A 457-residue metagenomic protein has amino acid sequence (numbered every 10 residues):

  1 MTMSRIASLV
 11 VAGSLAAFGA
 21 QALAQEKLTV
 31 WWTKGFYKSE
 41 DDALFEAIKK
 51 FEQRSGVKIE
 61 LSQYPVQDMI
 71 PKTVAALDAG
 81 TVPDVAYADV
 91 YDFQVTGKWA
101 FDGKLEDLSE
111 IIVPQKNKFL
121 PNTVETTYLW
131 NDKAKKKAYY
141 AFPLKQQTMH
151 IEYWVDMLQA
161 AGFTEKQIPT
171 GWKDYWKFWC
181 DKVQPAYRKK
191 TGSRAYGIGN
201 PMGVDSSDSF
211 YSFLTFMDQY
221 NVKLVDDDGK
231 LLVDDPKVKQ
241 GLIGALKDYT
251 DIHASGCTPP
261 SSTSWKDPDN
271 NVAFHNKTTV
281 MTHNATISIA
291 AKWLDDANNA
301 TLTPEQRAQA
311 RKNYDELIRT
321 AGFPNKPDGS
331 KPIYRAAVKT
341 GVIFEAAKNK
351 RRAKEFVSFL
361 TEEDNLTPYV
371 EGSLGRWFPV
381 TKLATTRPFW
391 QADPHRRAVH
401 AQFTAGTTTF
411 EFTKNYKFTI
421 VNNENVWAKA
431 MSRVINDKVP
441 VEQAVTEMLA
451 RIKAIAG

Functional and structural regions predicted by a protein language model:
Q25, K49, R54, A79 (+9 more regions): Extracytoplasmic/periplasmic substrate-recognition and gating elements
E26-T29, E46-T126, Q159-G162, Q167-T170 (+4 more regions): Extracytoplasmic "Venus flytrap"/periplasmic binding protein-like
K27, K58-I59, Q159, D251-A254 (+3 more regions): Conserved C-terminal helix/tail region of periplasmic/extracytoplasmic solute-binding proteins
Y91-Y153, S209, N221, R307-F323 (+1 more regions): Hinge/lid segment of periplasmic solute-binding proteins
D107-N122, I168, R188, Y196-V204 (+4 more regions): Short, solvent-exposed loop/beta-turn-alpha elements that line the ligand-binding surface or hinge of extracytoplasmic
N122, T126, A134, K312-F323 (+2 more regions): Long, aromatic- and glycine/proline-rich binding clefts that accommodate carbohydrate-like moieties
N131-L144, M149, K173-L232: Extracytoplasmic/periplasmic solute-binding protein
W176-Q184, D227-T263, R319, F323: Glycine-centered hinge/linker elements that transmit conformational signals in sensory and ligand-binding systems
